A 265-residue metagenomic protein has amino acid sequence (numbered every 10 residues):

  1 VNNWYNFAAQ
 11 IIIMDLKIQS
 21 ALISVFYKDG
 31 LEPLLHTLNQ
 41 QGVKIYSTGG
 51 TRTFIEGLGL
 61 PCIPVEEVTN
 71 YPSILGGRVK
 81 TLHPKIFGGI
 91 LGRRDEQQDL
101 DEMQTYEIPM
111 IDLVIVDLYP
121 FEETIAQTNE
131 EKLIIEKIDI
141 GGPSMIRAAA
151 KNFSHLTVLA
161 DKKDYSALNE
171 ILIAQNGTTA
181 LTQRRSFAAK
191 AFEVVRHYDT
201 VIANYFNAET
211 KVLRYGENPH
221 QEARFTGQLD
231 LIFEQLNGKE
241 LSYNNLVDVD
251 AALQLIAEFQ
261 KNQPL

Functional and structural regions predicted by a protein language model:
M14-V68: N-terminal glycine-/serine-/threonine-rich phosphate-binding loop
D15-Q19, K80-F87, F121-N129, A149-A150 (+1 more regions): Gly-rich Lys/Arg/Thr-decorated short loops/hinges at beta-loop-alpha junctions or inter-strand turns that position
I23, K44-G49, I63-E67, G92 (+6 more regions): General beta-strand structural signal in soluble alpha/beta enzymes
G50-P120: Glycine-rich nucleotide/cofactor/substrate-binding loop typically near the N-terminus or early in the first domain
D101-I134, D139, S144-R147: Hydrophobic alpha-helical hairpins/lids featuring a short glycine-rich hinge
L159-Q228: Terminal amphipathic helices with adjacent charged low-complexity linkers/tails
N207-L265: Long, structured protein-protein interaction/assembly regions in large complexes
